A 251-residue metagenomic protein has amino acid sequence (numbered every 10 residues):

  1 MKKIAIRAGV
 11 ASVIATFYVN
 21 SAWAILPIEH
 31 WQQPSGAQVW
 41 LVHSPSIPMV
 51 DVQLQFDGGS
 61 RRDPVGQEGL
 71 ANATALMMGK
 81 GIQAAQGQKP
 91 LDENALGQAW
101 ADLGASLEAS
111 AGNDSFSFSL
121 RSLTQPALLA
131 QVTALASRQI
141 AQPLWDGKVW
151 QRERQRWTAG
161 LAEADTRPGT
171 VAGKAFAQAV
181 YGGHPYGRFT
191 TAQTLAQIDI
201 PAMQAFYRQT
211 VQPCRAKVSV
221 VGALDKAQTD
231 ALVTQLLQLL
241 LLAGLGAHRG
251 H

Functional and structural regions predicted by a protein language model:
M1-V10, T16: Bacterial N-terminal signal peptides that target proteins for export
Y18-S21: N-terminal signal peptide c-region/cleavage motif recognized by signal peptidases
W23-P48: N- or domain-start disorder-to-order transition segments that initiate the globular core
L26-I28, Q53-L120, F189: M16/MPP (pitrilysin/insulinase) zinc-metallopeptidase core fold and M16-derived inactive scaffolds
S35, S44-S46, Q55-G59, I82-Q83 (+4 more regions): Solvent-exposed coil/turn segments that connect beta secondary-structure elements in extracytoplasmic/periplasmic
Q38-V42, D51-Q55, S117-R121, K217-S219: Soluble periplasmic/extracytoplasmic beta-strand elements of cell-envelope proteins
A95-F206, A227, Q235: Acidic/histidine-enriched segments that form metal/cofactor-coordinating and catalytic pocket/exosite environments
Y186-G187, K217-H251: An aromatic/glycine/proline-enriched structural segment found at the starts of mature extracellular/organellar domains
